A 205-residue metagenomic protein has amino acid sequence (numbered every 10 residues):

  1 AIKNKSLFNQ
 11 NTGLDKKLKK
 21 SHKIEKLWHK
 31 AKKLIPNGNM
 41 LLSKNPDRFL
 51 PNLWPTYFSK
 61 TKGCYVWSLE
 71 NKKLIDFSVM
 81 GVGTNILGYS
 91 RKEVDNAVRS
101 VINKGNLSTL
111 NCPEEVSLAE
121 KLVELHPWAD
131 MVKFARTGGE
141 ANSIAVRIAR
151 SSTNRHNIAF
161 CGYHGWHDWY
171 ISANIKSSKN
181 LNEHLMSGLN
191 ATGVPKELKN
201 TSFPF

Functional and structural regions predicted by a protein language model:
L7-D15, R48: Short, contiguous pre-domain boundary segments
K17-K60: Active-site-adjacent loop/helix segments that line or gate small-molecule/cofactor pockets in enzymes
H22, K26, T61, Y89 (+6 more regions): Conserved active-site and cofactor/substrate-binding residues in soluble primary-metabolism enzymes
L42, T84-I86, D168-A173: Adenylate-forming
P55-F77: Active-site and channel-lining beta-strand-loop segments that bind or position nucleotide-derived/phosphorylated
Y65, T84-L87, T201-P204: Short, well-ordered beta-strand elements within core beta-sheets of diverse protein domains
K73-R155: Glycine-rich loop-to-alpha-helix module at the N-terminal edge of alpha/beta enzyme cores
E120-F205: PLP-dependent aspartate aminotransferase-fold enzymes
